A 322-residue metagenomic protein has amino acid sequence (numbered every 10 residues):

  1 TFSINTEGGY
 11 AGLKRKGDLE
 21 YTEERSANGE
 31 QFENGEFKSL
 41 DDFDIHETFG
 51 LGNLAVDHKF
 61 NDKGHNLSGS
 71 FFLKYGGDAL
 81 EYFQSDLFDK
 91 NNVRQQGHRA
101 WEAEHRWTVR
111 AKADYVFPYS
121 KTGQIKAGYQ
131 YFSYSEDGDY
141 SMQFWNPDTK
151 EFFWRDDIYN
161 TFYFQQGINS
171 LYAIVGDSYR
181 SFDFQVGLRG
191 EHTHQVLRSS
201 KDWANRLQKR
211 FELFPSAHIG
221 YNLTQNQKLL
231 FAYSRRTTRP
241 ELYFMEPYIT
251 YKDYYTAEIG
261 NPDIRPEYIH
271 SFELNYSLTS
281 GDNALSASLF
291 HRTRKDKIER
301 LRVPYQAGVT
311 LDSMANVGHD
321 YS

Functional and structural regions predicted by a protein language model:
F2-G12, D41-R198, N222, A287-L289: Face-selective signature of the C-terminal outer-membrane beta-barrel domain
R15-E33, G52, A79-F88, N92 (+7 more regions): Outer-membrane beta-barrel translocator domains and adjoining extracellular loop/strand segments of Gram-negative
D42-T48, W101-H105, T161-G167, A204-F211 (+4 more regions): Replace "Gram-negative outer membrane beta-barrel proteins" with "bacterial and organellar outer membrane beta-barrel
L51, R110, I168-S170, R210-S216 (+2 more regions): Transmembrane beta-barrel architecture of outer membranes
T108-K112, F153-N160, R265, S280 (+1 more regions): Outer membrane beta-barrel strand-and-loop segments of large Gram-negative receptors, especially TonB-dependent
H194-Q195, Q225-H270, H291-A315: Surface-exposed extracellular loop regions of Gram-negative outer-membrane beta-barrel proteins, predominantly
